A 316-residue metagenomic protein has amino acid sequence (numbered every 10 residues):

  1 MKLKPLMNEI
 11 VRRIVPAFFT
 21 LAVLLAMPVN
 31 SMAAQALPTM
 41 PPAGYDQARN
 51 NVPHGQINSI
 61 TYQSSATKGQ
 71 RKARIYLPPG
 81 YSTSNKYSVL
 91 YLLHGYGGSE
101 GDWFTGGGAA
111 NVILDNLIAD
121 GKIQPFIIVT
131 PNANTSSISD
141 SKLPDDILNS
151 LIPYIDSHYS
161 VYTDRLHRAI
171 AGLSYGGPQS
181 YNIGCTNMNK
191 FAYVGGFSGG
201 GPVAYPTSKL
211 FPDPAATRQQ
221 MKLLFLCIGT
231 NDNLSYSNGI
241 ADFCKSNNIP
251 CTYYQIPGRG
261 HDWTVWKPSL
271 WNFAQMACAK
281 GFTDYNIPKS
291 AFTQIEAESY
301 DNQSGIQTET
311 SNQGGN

Functional and structural regions predicted by a protein language model:
M1-V11: N-terminal secretory signal peptides that target proteins for export/translocation
R13-I14, D262: Hydrophobic alpha-helical segments, especially transmembrane helices and their immediate juxtamembrane helical caps
P16-P28: Bacterial N-terminal signal peptides
A17, N286-N316: Extracytoplasmic
V29-A33: Sec/Tat signal peptide C-region and signal peptidase I cleavage site
A34-I287: Non-catalytic cap/lid and distal C-terminal segments of serine-dependent acyl enzymes
